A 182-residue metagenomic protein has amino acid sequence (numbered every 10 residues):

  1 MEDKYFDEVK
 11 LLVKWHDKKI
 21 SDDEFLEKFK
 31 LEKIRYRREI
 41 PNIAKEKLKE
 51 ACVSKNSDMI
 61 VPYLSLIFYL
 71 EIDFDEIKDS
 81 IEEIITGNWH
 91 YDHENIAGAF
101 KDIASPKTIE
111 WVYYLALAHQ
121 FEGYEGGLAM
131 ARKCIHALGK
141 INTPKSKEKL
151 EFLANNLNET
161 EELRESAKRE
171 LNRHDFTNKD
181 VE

Functional and structural regions predicted by a protein language model:
M1-E46: Intrinsically disordered, serine/threonine- and proline-rich low-complexity regions of large eukaryotic regulatory
E2-D7, R37-E50, I72-G87, S105-H119 (+2 more regions): Amphipathic alpha-helical scaffolding segments comprising HEAT/armadillo-like alpha-solenoid repeats
E24-R38, E50, S54-D73, E83-G87 (+3 more regions): Structural detector for internal amphipathic alpha-helices that build alpha-solenoid repeat scaffolds
L157-E161: Short solvent-exposed coil/turn linkers within tandem alpha-helical repeat scaffolds
